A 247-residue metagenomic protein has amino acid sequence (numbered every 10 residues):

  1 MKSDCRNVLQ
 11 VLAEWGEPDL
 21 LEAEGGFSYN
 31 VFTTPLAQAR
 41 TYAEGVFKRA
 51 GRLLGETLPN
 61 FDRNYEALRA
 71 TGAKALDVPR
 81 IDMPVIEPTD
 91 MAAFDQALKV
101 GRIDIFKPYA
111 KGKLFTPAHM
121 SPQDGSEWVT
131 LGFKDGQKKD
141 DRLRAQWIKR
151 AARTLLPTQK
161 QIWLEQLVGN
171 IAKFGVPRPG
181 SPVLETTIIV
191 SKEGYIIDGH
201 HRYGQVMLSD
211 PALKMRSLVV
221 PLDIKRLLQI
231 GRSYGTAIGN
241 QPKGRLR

Functional and structural regions predicted by a protein language model:
K2-Q10, L20: Arg/Lys-rich, low-complexity, intrinsically disordered basic segments
S3, A37, W147-R150: Intrinsically disordered, low-complexity regions enriched in serine, threonine, proline and polar/charged residues
C5, W15, E22-R102: N-terminal extension/subdomain marker
L9-L12, I197-D198: N-terminal non-cleavable signal-anchor helices
L12-W15, G175: N-terminal regions of proteins, emphasizing targeting and processing segments when present
G25-N30, Q38-E44, A50, T57-N60 (+2 more regions): A short, basic-hydrophobic beta/loop patch
E44, K48, K74, P79-L208 (+1 more regions): Short alpha-helix boundary/capping and kink motifs at helix termini
T236-R247: A polyampholytic, Gly/Pro-enriched intrinsically disordered region
